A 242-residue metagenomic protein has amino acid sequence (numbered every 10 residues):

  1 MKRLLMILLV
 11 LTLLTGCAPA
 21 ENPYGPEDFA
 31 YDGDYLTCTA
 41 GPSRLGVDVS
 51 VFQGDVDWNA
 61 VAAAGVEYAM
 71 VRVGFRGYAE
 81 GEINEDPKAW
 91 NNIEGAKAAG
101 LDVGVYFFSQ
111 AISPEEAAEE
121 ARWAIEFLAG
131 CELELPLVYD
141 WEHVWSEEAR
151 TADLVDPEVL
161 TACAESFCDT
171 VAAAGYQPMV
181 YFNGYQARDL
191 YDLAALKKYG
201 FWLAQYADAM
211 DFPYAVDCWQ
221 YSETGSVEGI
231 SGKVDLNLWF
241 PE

Functional and structural regions predicted by a protein language model:
K2-V10: Sec-dependent signal peptide recognition, specifically the positively charged N-region followed immediately by
L13-G16: C-terminal motif of bacterial Sec signal peptides marking the signal peptidase cleavage site
N22-N59, A194-E242: Functionally critical loop-and-helix segments that line ligand-binding/catalytic clefts of soluble enzyme domains
T39-S166, A172-A174: Substrate-binding cleft of extracellular glycoside hydrolase catalytic domains
V103, Q177-M179, F201: Hydrophobic anchor at the start of a short beta-strand that flanks the dinucleotide cofactor-binding loop
F107, F182, Q205: Short beta-strand/turn micro-motifs composed of small residues that flank or help shape donor/cofactor-binding pockets
A121-A129, Y191-F201: Short, electropositive alpha-helical surface patch
V171-D189: Aromatic-lined carbohydrate-recognition surfaces of secreted/lumenal glycan-active proteins
